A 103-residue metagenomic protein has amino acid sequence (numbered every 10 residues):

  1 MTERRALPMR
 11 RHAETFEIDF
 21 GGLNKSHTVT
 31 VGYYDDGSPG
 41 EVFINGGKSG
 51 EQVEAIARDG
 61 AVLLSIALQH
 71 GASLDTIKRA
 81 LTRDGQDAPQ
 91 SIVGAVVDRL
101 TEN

Functional and structural regions predicted by a protein language model:
M1-N103: Long, C-terminal-biased catalytic regions of enzyme "large/alpha" subunits
